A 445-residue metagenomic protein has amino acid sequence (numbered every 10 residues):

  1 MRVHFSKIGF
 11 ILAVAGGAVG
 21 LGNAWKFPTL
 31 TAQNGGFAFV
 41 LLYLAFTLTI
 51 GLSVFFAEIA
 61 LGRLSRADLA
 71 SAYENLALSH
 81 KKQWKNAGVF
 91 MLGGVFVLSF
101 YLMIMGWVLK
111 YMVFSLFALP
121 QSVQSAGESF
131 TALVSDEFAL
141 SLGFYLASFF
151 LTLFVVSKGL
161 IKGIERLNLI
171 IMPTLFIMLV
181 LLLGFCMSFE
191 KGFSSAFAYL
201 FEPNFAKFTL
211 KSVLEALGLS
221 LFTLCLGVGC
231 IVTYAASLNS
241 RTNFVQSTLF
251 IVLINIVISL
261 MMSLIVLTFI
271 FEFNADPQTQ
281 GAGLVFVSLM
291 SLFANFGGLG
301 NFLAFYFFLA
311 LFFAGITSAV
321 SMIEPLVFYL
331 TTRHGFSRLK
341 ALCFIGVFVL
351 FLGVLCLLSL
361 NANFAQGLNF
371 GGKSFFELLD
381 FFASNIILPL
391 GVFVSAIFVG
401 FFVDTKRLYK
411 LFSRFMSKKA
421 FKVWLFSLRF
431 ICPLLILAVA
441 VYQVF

Functional and structural regions predicted by a protein language model:
M1-W25, V54-I59, R63-G88, N239-N243 (+1 more regions): Membrane-interface "cap" regions at the ends of multi-pass membrane proteins
R2-H4, E165, L169-I316, K340-A341: Membrane-embedded translocation segments of transport machinery
F5-V14, F39-L42, K81-V95, L142-L146 (+6 more regions): Select transmembrane alpha-helical segments in multipass membrane proteins
S6-F46, G229, A235, V245-L249 (+1 more regions): Transmembrane helix-boundary motif of multi-pass solute transporters/channels
T29-N34, L64-V89, L102-I161, K191-L214 (+5 more regions): Inter-helical loop and helix-membrane interface segments of multi-pass membrane transporters/permeases
L30-N34, K85-V97, A132, A147-I170 (+2 more regions): Membrane-water interface regions at transmembrane-helix termini and the short interhelical loops of multi-pass membrane
G315-M322, A341-L360, E377-K410: Hydrophobic alpha-helical segments of multi-pass membrane transport proteins
S374-V399, S417-F445: A generic transmembrane alpha-helix motif of multi-pass inner-membrane proteins
